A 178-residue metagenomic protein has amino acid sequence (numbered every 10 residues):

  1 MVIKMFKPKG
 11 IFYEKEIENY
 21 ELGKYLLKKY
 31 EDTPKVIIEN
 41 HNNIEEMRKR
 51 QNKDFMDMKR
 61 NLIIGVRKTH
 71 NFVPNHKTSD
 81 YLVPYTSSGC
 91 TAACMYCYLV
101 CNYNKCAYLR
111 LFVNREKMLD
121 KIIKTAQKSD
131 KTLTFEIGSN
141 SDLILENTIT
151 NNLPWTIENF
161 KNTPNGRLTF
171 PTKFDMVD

Functional and structural regions predicted by a protein language model:
M1-D80: Flexible, acidic/Gly-rich N-terminal and inter-domain linker regions that tether and position cofactor-handling modules
E16-N19, G89, M176: Gly/Ser/Thr-rich loops at beta-strand to alpha-helix junctions that form or flank small-molecule/cofactor-binding
D54-M56, I63-T78, M95, L99-D178: Conserved Radical SAM active-site core
Y85-C94: Cysteine-centered iron-sulfur cluster-binding motifs in ferredoxin-type domains/subunits of redox enzymes
